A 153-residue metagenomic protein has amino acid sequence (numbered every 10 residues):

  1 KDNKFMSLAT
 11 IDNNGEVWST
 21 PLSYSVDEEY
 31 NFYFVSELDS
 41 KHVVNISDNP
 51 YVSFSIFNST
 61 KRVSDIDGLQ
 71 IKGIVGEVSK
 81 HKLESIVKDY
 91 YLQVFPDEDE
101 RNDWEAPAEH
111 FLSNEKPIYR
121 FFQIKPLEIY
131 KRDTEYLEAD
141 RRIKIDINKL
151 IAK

Functional and structural regions predicted by a protein language model:
D2, W18, K116-I118: Residues that act as N-cap/strand-start positions at coil-to-secondary-structure junctions
D2-S7, D103-E105: Short Pro/Gly-enriched beta-strand edge/turn motifs at strand-loop
K4-L38, V44-I46, V52-N58, I66-Q70: Short beta-strand segments
V17, V43, V63, K82 (+1 more regions): Intrinsically disordered, low-complexity acidic/polar segments
S40-H42, K61, L137-A139: Short, surface-exposed beta-strand-loop junctions and turns on beta-sheet-rich folds
D67-K153: Charged, gly/pro-rich active-site loop segments
